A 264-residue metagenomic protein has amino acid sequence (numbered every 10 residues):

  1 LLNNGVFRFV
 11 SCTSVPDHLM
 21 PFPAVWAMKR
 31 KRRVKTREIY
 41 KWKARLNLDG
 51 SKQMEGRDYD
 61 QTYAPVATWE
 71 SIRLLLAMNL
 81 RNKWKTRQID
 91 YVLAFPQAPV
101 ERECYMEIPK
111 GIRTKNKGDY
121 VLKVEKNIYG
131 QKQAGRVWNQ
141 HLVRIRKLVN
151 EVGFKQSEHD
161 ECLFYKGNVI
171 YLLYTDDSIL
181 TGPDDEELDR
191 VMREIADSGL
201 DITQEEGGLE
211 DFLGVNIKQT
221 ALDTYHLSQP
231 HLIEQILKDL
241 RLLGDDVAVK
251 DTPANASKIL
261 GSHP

Functional and structural regions predicted by a protein language model:
L1-P264: Long, low-complexity, charge-biased intrinsically disordered regions
